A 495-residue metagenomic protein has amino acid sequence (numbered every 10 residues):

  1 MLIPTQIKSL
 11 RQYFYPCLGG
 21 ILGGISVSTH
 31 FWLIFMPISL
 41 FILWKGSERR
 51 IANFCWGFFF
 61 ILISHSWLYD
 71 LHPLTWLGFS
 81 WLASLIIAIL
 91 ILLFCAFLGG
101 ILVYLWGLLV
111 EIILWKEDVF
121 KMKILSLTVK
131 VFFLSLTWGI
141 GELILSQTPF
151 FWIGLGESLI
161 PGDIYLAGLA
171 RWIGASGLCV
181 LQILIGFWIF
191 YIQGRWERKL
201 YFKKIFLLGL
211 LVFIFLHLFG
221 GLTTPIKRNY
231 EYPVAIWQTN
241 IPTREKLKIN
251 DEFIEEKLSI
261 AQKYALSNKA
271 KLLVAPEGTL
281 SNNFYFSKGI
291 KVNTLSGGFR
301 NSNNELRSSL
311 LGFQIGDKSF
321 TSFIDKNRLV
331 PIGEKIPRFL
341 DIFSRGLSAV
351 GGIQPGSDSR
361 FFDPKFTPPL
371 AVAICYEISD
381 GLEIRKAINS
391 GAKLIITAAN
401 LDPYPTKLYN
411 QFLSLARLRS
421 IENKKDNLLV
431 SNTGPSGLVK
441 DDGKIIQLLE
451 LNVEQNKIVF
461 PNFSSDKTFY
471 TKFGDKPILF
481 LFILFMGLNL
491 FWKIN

Functional and structural regions predicted by a protein language model:
L2-T223, P405-T406, S431-T433, I446 (+1 more regions): Membrane-embedded alpha-helical bundles of multi-pass enzymes that act on lipidic or dolichyl-linked glycan substrates
L222-F473: Soluble catalytic domains of enzymes that build or remodel membrane lipids, polysaccharides, and related
